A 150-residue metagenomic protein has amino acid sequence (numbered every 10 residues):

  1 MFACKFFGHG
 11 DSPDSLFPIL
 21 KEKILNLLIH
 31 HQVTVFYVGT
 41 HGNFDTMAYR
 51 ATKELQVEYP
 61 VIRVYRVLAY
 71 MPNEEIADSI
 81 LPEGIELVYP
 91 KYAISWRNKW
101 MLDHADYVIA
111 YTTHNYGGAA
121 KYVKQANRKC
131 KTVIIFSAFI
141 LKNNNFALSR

Functional and structural regions predicted by a protein language model:
M1-L148: Acidic/glycine-enriched connector segments
